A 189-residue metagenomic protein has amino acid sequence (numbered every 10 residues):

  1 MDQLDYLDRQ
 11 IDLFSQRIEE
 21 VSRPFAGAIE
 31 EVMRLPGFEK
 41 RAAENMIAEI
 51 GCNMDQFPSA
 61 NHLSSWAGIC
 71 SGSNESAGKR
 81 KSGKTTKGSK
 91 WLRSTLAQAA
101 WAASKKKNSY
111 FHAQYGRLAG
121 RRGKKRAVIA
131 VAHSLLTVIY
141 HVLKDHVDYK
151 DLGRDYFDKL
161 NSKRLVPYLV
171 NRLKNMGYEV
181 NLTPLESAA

Functional and structural regions predicted by a protein language model:
M1-A189: A detector of single, family-specific signature residues that are central to catalytic or substrate-handling motifs
